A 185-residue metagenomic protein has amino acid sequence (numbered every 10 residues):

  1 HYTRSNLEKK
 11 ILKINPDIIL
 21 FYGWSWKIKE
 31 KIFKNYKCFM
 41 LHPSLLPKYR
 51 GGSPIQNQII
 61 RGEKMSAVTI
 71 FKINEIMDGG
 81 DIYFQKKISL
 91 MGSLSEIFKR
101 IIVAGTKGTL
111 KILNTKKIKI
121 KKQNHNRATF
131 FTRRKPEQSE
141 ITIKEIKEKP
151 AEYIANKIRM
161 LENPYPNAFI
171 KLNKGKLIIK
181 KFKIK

Functional and structural regions predicted by a protein language model:
H1-K185: One-carbon transfer enzymes
